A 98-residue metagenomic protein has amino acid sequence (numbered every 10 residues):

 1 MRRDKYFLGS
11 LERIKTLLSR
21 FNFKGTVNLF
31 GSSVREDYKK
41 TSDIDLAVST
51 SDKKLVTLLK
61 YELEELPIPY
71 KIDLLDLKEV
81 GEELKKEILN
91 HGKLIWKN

Functional and structural regions predicted by a protein language model:
M1-N28, V34-K40, S49-N98: Catalytic core of pol beta-like nucleotidyltransferases
